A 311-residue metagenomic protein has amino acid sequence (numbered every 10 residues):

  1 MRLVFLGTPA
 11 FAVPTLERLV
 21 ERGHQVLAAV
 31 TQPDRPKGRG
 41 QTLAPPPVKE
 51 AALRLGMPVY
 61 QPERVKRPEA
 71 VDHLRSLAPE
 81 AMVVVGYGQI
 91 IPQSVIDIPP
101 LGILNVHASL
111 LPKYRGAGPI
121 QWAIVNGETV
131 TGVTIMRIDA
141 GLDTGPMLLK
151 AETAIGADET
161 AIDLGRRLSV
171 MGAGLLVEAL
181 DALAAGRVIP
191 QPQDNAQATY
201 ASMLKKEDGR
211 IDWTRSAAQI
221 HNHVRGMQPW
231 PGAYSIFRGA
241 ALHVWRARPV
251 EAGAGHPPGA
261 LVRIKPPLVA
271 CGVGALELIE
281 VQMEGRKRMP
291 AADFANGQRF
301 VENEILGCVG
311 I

Functional and structural regions predicted by a protein language model:
M1-R39: N-terminal Rossmann-like dinucleotide-binding module
T8-F11, E63-K66, Y87-I90, V250: Short beta->alpha connector loops
R18, R22, A51-L55, H73 (+2 more regions): Alpha-helical structural signal in soluble globular domains
R22, Q32, A81-A201, K205-E207: Donor/substrate-binding cores of folate-linked one-carbon enzymes
Q25, G56-P58, G102: Conserved beta-strand segments of alpha/beta enzyme cores
Q32, P36-E80: N-terminal glycine-/serine-/threonine-rich beta1-alpha1-beta2 phosphate-ribose binding loop of Rossmann-like
T214-I311: An anion-binding loop in the catalytic cleft
